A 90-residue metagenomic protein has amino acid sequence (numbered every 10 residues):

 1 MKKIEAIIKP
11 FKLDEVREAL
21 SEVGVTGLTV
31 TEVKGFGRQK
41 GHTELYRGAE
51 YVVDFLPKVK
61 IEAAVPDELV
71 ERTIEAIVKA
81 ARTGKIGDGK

Functional and structural regions predicted by a protein language model:
M1-K90: Positively charged, small/polar-rich N-terminal and surface patches that mediate targeting and assembly and bind
